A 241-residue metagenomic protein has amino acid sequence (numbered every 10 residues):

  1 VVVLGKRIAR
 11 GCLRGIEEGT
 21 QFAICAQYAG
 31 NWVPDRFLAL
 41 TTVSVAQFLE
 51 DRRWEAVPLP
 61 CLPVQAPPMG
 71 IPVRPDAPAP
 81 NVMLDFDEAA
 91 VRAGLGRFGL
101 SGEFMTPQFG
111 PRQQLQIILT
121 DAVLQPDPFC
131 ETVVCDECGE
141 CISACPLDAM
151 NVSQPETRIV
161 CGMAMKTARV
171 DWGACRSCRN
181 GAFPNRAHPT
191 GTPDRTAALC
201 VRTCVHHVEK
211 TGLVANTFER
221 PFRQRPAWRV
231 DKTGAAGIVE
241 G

Functional and structural regions predicted by a protein language model:
V1-N31, D35: Non-catalytic, usually N-terminal nucleic-acid engagement modules in DNA/RNA processing proteins
V2, R52-R53, E240-G241: Polar low-complexity intrinsically disordered regions
A23-R229: Catalytic cores of enzyme domains
W172, V239-E240: A conserved C-terminal secondary-structure "cap"
F222, G234-I238: Mixed-charge, low-complexity intrinsically disordered regions
